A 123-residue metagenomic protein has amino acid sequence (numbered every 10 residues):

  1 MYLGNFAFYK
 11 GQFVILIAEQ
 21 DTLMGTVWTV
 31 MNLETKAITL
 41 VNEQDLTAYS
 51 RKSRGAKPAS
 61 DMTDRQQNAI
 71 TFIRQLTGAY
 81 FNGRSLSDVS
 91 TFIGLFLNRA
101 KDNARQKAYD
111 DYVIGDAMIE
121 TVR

Functional and structural regions predicted by a protein language model:
M1-G11: Short coil-to-beta transition motif at edge beta-strands of beta-rich domains
K10-Q12, L33-T35: Short strand-coil-strand connectors
Q12-D21: Short beta-strand-centered aromatic/proline hotspots
L16-I17, T39-Q44, S85: Short amphipathic beta-strand/extended segments with alternating polar/hydrophobic composition
L23-G25: Short acidic/glycine-enriched loop/turn segments that link adjacent beta-strands
V27-N32: SH3/SH3-like beta-barrel fold
K36-K57: Intrinsically disordered, low-complexity, charged/polar segments
K52-R123: Interfaces that engage single-stranded nucleic acids at replication/repair/recombination sites
